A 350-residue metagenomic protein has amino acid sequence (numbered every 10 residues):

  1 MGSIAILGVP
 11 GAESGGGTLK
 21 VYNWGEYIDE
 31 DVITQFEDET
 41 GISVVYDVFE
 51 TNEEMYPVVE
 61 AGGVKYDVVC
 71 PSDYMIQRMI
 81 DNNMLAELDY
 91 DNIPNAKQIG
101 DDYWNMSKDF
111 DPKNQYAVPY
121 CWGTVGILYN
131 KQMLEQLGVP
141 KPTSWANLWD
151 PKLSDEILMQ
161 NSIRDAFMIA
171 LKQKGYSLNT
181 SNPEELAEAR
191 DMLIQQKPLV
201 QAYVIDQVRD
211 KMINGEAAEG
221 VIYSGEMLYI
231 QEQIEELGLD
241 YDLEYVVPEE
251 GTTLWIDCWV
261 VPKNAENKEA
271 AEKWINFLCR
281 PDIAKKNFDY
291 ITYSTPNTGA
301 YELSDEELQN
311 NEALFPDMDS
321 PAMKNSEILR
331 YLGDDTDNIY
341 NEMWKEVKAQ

Functional and structural regions predicted by a protein language model:
I6, G11-M79: Early extracytoplasmic/lumenal segment of secretory-pathway proteins
Y56-P57, Q77-W122, L137-A146: Hinge/lid segment of periplasmic solute-binding proteins
A86-K97, A117, L237-T253, P262-A265: Short beta-strand->loop
L128-M133, K172-G175, W255-N267, K286-N287: A bilobed periplasmic-binding-protein/Venus flytrap-type ligand-binding module shared by bacterial periplasmic
A146-N161: Short loop->beta-strand "edge-of-pocket" segments that line small-molecule binding or catalytic clefts across diverse
L158-S162, A166, A170, S177-V246: Ligand-binding pocket segment of bilobal, Venus flytrap-like solute-binding proteins
D210, S320-Q350: Conserved C-terminal helix/tail region of periplasmic/extracytoplasmic solute-binding proteins
P262-M323: Mature extracytoplasmic/periplasmic domains
